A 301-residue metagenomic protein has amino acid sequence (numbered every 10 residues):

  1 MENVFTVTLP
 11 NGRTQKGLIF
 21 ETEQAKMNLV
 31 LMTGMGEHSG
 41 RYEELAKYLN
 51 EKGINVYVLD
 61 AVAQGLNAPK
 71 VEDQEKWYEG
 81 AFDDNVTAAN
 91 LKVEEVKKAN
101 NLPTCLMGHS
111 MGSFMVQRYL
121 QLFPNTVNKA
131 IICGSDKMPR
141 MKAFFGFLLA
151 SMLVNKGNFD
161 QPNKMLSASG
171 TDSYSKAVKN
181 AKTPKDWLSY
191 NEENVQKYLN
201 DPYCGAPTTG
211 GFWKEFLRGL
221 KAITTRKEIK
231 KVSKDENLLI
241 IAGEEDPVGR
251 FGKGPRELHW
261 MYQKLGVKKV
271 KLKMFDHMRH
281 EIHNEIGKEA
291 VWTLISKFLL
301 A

Functional and structural regions predicted by a protein language model:
M1-E21: N-terminal cap/lid segment of alpha/beta-hydrolase-fold proteins
K26, G34-E37, S110, E244-E245: Active-site glycine-rich loops that stabilize anionic/oxyanionic intermediates across multiple enzyme folds
R41-E72: Conserved alpha/beta-hydrolase
V86-P103: Conserved acidic catalytic loop of the alpha/beta-hydrolase fold
M107-G112, V116: Gly/Ala-rich beta-loop-alpha elbow adjacent to hydrolase catalytic centers
R118-Y203: Alpha/beta-hydrolase-fold enzymes
I240-A242: Short beta-strand/loop motif that positions the catalytic acidic residue of the alpha/beta-hydrolase fold
Q263-A301: Catalytic active-site module of serine/aspartate enzymes centered on a nucleophile-bearing elbow/loop
